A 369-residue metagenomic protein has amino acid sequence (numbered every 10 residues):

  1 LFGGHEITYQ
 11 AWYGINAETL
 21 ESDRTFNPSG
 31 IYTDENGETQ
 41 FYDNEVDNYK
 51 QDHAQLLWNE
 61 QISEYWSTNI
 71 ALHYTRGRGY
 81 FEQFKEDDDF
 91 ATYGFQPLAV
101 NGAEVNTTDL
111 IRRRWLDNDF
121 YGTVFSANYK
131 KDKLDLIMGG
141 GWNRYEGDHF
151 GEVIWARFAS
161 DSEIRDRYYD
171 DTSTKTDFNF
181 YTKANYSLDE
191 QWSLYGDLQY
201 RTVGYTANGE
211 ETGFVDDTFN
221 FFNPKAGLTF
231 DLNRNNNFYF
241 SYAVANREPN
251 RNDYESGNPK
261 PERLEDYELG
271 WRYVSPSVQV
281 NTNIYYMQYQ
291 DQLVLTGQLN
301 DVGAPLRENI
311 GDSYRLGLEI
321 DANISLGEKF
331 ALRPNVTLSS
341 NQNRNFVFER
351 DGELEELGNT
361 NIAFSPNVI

Functional and structural regions predicted by a protein language model:
F2, Y49-E210, T229-D231, F238 (+1 more regions): Face-selective signature of the C-terminal outer-membrane beta-barrel domain
F2-H53, G77-F84, R113-D117: Flexible loop and strand-edge segments within Gram-negative outer membrane beta-barrel domains
G4-H5, Y9, N143, I164-Y289 (+3 more regions): Structural signature of Gram-negative outer-membrane beta-barrels, strongest in the C-terminal barrel of TonB-dependent
G14-N16, L20-T33, F84-F95, H149-S162 (+6 more regions): Flexible, surface-exposed loop regions and adjacent strand-edge segments of Gram-negative outer-membrane beta-barrel
E45-K50, R113-D119, D170-T176, G213-N220 (+3 more regions): Replace "Gram-negative outer membrane beta-barrel proteins" with "bacterial and organellar outer membrane beta-barrel
A54-L56, E60, T123-F125, F180-T182 (+6 more regions): Membrane-embedded beta-strands of outer-membrane beta-barrel proteins, especially the hydrophobic/small aromatic
E190, Y286, E308-I369: Gram-negative outer-membrane beta-barrel transporters
N246, R251, P259, L293 (+3 more regions): Short clusters of hydrophobic/aromatic residues that line enzyme substrate/ligand-binding pockets
